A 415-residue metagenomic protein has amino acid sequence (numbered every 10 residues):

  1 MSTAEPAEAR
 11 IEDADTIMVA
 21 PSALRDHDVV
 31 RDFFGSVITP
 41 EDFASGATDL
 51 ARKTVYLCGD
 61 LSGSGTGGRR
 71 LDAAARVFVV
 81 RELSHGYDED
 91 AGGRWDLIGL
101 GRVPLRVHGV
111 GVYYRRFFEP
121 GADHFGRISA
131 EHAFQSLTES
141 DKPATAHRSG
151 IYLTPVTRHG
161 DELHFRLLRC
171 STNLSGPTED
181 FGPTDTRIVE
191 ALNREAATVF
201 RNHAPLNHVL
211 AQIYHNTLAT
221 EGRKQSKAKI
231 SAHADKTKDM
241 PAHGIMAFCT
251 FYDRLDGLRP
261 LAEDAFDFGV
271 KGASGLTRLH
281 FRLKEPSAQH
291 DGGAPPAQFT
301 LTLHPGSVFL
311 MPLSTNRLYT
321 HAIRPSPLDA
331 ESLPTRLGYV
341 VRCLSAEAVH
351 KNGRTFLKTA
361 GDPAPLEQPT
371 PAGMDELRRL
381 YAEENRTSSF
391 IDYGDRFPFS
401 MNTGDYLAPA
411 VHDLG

Functional and structural regions predicted by a protein language model:
S2-G415: Non-heme Fe(II) oxygenase metal-center motifs and adjacent flexible, charged/small-residue loops
